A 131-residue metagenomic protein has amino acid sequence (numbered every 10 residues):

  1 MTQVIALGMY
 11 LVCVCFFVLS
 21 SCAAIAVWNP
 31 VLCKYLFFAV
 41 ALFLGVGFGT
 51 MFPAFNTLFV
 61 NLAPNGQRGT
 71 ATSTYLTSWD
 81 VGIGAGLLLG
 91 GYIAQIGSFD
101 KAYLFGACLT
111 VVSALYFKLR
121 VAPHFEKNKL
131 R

Functional and structural regions predicted by a protein language model:
M1-V12: Cytoplasmic membrane-interface "Motif A"-like loop-to-helix N-cap segments of 12-TM Major Facilitator Superfamily
L11-V31: C-terminal ends and interior cores of transmembrane alpha-helices in multi-pass membrane transporters/permeases
C33-T50: Hydrophobic core of transmembrane alpha-helices in multi-pass small-molecule transporters, especially MFS/SLC-type
T50-A63: Intracellular juxtamembrane helix-capping segments at the cytosolic ends of symmetry-related transmembrane helices
N65-Y75: Loop-to-transmembrane helix entry/capping segments in MFS-fold secondary transporters and related SLC/MFSD carriers
Y75-W79, I83: Structural signature of transmembrane alpha-helices in multi-pass secondary transporters
Y92-T110: A membrane-interface helix-boundary motif in multi-pass transporters
G106-R131: Multi-pass alpha-helical transporter architecture, strongest for 12-TM Major Facilitator/SLC carriers used
